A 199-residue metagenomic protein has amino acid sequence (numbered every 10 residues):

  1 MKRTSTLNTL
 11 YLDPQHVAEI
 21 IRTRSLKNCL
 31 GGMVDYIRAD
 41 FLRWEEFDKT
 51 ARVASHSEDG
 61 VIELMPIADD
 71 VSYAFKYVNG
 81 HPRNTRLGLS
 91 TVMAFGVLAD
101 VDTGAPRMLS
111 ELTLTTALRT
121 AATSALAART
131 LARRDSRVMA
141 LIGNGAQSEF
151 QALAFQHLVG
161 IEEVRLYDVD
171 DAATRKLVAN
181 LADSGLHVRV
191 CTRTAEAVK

Functional and structural regions predicted by a protein language model:
M1-T116, A125, D135: N-terminal ligand-binding/catalytic initiation module
A121-A128: Hydrophobic alpha-helical segments within soluble ligand-binding/sensing domains
L131-V138, G160: Short helix-loop-beta connector
N144-G145: Glycine-rich Rossmann-fold phosphate-binding loop(s) that bind the pyrophosphate of adenine dinucleotide cofactors
S148-E149: N-terminal Rossmann-fold NAD(P) dinucleotide-binding loop
F155: Aromatic pocket-lining residues of Rossmann-like dinucleotide-binding sites
L158-S184, T194: NAD(P)-binding Rossmann-fold cofactor-contacting core
H187-K199: Short acidic low-complexity segments
